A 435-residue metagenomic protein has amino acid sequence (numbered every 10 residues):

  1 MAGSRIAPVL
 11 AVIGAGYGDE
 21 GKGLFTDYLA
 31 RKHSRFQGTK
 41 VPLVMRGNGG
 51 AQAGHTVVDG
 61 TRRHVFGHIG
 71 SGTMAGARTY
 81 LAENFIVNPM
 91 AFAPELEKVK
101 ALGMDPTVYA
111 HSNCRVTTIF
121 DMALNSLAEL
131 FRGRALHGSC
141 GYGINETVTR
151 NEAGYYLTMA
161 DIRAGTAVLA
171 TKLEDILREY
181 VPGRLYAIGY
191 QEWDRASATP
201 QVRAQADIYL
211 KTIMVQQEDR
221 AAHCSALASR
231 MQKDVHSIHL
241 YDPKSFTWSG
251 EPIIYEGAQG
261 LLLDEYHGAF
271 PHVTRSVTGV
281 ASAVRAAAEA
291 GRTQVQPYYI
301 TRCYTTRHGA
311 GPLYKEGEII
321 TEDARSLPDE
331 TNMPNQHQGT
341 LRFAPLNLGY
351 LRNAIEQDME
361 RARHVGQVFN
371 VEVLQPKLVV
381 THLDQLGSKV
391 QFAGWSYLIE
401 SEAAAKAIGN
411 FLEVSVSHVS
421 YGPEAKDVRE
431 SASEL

Functional and structural regions predicted by a protein language model:
A2-L435: Non-transmembrane, aqueous-exposed alpha-helical and coiled segments at domain scale
